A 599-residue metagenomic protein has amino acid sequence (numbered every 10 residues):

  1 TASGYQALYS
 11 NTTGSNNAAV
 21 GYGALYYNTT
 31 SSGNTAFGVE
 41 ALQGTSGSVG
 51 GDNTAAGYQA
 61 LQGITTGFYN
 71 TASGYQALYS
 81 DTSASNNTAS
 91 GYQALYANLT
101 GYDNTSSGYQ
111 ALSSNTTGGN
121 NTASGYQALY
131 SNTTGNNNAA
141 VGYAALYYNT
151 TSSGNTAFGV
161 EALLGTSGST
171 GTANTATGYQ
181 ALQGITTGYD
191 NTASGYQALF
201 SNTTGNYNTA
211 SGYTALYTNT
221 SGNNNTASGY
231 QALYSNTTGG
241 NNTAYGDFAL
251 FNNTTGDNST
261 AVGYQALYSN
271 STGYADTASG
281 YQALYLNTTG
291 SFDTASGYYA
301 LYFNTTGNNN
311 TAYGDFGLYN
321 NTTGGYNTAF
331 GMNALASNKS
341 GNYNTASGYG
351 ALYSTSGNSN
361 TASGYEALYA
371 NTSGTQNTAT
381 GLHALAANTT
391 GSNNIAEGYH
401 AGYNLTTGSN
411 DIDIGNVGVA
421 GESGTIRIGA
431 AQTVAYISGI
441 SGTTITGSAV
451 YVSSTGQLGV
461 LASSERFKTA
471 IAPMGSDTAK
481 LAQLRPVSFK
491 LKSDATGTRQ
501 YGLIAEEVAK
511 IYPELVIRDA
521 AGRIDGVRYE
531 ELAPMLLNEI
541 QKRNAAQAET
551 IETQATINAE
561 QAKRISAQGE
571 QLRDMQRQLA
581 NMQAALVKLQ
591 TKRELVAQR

Functional and structural regions predicted by a protein language model:
T1-L461: Glycine- and small/polar-enriched repetitive beta-structure motifs of secreted/surface proteins
E422-I428, S438-T446, S463-A470, S488-Y501 (+1 more regions): Active-site-adjacent substrate-recognition loops and nearby beta-strands within hydrolase catalytic domains
T443, M474, L484-V487, I511: Conserved, well-folded catalytic cores of nucleic-acid-processing and energy-transducing macromolecular machines
Y451, T469-L484: Periplasmic N-terminal gating module of Gram-negative TonB-dependent outer-membrane receptors
A470, R518-R599: C-terminal intramolecular chaperone/auto-processing assembly modules
D477-K480, I504, L536: Stable alpha-helical elements in mature extracytoplasmic
E507-A521: Active-site and glycan-interaction determinants of carbohydrate-active enzymes
